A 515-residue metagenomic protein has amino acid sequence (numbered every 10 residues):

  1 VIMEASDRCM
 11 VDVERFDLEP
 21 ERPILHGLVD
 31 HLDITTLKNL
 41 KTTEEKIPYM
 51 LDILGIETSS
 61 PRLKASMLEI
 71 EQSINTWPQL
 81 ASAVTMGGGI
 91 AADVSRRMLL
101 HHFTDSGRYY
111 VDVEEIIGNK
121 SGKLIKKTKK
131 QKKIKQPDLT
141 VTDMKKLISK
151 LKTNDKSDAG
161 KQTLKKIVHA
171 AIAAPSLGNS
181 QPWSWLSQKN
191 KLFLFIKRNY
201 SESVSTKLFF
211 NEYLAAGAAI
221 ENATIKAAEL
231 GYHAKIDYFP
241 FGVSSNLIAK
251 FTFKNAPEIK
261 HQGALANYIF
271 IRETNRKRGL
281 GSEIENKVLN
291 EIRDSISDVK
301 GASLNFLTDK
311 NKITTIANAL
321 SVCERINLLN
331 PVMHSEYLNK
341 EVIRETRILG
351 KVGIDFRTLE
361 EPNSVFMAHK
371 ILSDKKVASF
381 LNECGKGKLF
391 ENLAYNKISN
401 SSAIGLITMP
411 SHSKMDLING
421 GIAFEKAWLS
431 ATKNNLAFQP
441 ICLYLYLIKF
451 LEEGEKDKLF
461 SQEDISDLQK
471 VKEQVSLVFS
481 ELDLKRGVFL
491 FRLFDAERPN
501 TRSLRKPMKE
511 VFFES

Functional and structural regions predicted by a protein language model:
V1-S82, K120-K126: E1/E1-like adenylate-forming module used to activate ubiquitin-like modifiers and sulfur-carrier proteins
R8, R15, R22, K46 (+5 more regions): Basic side chains
S59-R62, G88, A92, A216-G217: Glycine-centered small-residue hotspots that permit tight backbone geometry or close packing
A83, S106-S515: Acidic, surface-exposed loops and disordered segments
M86-F103: Oxidoreductase and adenylate-handling cofactor-binding alpha/beta cores
